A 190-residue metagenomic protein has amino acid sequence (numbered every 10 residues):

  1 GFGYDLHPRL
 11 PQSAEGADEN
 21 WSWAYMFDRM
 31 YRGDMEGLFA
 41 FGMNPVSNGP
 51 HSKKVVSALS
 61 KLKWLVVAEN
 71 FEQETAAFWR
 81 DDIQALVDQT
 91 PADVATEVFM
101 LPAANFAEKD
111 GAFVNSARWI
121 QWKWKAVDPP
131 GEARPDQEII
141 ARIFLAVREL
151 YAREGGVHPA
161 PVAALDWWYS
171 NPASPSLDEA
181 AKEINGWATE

Functional and structural regions predicted by a protein language model:
G1-T189: Non-catalytic alpha/beta scaffold blocks inside enzyme catalytic domains
